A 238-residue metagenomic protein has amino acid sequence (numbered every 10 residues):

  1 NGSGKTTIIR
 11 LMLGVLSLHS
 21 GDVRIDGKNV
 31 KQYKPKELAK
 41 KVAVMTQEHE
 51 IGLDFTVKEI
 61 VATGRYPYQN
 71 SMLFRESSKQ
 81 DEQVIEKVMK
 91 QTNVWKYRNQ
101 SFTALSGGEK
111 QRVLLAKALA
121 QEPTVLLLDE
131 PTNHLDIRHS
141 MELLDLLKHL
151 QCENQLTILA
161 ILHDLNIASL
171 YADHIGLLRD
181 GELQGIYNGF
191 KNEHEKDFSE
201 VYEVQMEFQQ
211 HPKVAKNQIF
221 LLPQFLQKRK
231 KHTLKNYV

Functional and structural regions predicted by a protein language model:
L13: Helix-to-loop junction immediately C-terminal to a conserved catalytic motif
G21-N29, L38: Conserved ABC transporter NBD signature motif
S101-L105, E109: Conserved ABC ATPase signature
E122: Conserved catalytic motifs of ABC-family nucleotide-binding domains
L126-E130: Catalytic Walker B motif of ABC-type/P-loop ATPase nucleotide-binding domains
S140-E153: Helical segment within the ABC ATPase nucleotide-binding domain
E195-V238: ABC ATPase nucleotide-binding domains
